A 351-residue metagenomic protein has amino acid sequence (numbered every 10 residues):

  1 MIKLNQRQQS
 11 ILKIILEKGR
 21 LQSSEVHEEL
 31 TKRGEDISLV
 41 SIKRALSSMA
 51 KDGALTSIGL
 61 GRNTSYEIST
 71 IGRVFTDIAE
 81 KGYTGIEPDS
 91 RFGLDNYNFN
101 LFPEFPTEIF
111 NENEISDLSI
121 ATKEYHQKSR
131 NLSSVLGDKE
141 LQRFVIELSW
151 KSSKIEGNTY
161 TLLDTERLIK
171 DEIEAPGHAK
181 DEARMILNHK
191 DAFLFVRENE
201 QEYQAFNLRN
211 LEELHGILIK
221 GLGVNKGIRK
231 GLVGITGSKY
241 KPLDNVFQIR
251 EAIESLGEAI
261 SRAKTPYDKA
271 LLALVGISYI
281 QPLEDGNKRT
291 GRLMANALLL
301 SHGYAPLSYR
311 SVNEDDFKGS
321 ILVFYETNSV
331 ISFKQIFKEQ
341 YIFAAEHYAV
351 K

Functional and structural regions predicted by a protein language model:
M1-K351: FIC/Doc superfamily catalytic core
